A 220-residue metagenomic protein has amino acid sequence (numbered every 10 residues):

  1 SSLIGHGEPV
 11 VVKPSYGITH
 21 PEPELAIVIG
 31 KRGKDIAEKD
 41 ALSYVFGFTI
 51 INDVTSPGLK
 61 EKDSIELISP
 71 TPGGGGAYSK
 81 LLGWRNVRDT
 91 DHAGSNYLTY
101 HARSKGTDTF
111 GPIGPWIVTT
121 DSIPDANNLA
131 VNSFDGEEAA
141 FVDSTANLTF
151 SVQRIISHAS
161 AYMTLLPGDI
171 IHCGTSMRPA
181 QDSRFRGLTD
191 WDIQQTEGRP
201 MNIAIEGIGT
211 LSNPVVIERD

Functional and structural regions predicted by a protein language model:
S1, T55, S176-M177, G207: Acidic, glycine-rich active-site loops and adjacent beta-strand->loop/helix elements that engage anionic groups
S1-Q153, D192, D220: Glycine-enriched loop-and-adjacent helix/strand subsegments that border the catalytic/binding cleft of enzyme cores
P23, G111-P115, A146, M177-D220: Charged, cofactor-coupling segments
I27, G168, I205: Conserved S/T- and glycine-rich ATP-binding loop of Class I adenylate-forming
R32-K34, V118, I170, R178 (+1 more regions): Short, glycine-/Ser/Thr-/acidic-enriched flexible segments
D135-E137, G174, E206: Short strand-turn-strand beta-turns centered on an Asx-Gly dipeptide
S151-T196: A conserved acidic, glycine/proline-rich C-terminal tail/linker
